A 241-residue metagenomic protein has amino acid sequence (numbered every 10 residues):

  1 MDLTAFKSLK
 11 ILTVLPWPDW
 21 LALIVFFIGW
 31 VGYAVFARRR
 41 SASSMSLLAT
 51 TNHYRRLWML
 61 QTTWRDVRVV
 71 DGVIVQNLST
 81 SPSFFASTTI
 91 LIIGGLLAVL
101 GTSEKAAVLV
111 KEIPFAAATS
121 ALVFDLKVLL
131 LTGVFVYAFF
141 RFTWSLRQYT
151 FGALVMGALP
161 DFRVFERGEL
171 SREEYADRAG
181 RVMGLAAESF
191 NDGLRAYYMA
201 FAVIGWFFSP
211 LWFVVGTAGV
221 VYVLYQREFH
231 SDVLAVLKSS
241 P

Functional and structural regions predicted by a protein language model:
M1-L15: Short, strongly hydrophobic alpha-helical membrane anchors
D19-S46, S83-L97, V128-F151, Y198: Hydrophobic alpha-helical membrane-embedded segments
V35, R39-S44, F151, V155 (+4 more regions): Membrane-spanning helices that line or support transport/gating and their immediate boundary helices in channels
A37-V75: Membrane-interface amphipathic/juxtamembrane segments adjacent to transmembrane helices
Q61-V69, L154-L185: Solvent-exposed, non-transmembrane helices and loops of integral membrane proteins
D71-L97, F124, V128, L185-V214 (+1 more regions): Transmembrane alpha-helical segments and their cytosolic interface motifs in multi-pass membrane proteins
L97-E112, Q148-E166: Cytoplasmic juxtamembrane regions at transmembrane-helix boundaries
S103-W144, G205-P241: Alpha-helical transmembrane segments and their immediate juxtamembrane interface regions
